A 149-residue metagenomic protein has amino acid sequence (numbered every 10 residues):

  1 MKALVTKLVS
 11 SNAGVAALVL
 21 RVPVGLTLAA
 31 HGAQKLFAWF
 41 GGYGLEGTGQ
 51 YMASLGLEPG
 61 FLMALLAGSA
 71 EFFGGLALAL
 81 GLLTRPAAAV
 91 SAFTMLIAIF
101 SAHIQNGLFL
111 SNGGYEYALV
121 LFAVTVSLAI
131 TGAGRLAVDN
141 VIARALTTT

Functional and structural regions predicted by a protein language model:
M1-W39, F61-S69, F73-T149: Extended, low-polarity transmembrane helix blocks
A38-P59: Membrane-interface interhelical connector segments
